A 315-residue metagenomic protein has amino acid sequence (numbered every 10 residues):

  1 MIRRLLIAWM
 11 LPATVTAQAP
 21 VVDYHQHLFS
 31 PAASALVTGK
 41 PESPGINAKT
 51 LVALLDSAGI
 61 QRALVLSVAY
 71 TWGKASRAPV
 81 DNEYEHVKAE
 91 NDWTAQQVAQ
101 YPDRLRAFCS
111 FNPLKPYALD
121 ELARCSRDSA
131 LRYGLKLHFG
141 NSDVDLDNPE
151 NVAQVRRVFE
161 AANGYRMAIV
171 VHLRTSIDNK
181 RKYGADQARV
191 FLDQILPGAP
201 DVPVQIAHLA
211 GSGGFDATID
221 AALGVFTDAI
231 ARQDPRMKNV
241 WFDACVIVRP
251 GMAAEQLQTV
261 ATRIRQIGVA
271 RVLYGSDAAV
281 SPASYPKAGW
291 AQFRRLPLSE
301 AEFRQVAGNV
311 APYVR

Functional and structural regions predicted by a protein language model:
R4-A13: Sec-dependent N-terminal signal peptides
A17-Y24, L28, A32-R62, Q266-L273 (+1 more regions): Mid-to-C-terminal alpha-helical segments outside catalytic/metal-binding sites
V21-Y24, V65-L66, F108-C109, K136 (+3 more regions): Active-site neighborhood of phospho(di)ester-bond hydrolases with catalytic His/Asp-centered motifs
T38-G39, P44, K49-R77, R104-N112 (+2 more regions): Divalent metal-dependent hydrolysis catalytic cores, especially in the metallo-beta-lactamase
K40-I46, T71-G73, E83-V87, N112-L119 (+5 more regions): Acidic-and-aromatic substrate-binding clefts and catalytic sites of carbohydrate-active enzymes
G45-L54, P116-S126, T259: Short, acidic/polar
R77-Y183, V246: Active-site gating/metal-coordination segments in enzymes
R132-G134, D147-L273: Catalytic pocket-lining loop regions of alpha/beta-barrel enzymes, especially the amidohydrolase/enolase/GH5 lineages
